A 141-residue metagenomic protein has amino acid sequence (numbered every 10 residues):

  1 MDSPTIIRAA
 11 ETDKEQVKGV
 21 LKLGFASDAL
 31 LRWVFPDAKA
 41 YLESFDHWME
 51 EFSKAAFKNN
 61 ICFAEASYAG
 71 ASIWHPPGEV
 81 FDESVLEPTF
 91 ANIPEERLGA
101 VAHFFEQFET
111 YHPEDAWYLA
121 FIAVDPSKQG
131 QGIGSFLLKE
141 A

Functional and structural regions predicted by a protein language model:
T5-G19, L23: A short beta-loop-alpha structural element at the N-terminal edge of CoA-dependent acyl/N-acetyltransferase catalytic
V17, A66, L119: A residue-level signal for conserved active-site and pocket-lining positions in enzyme catalytic cores
G19-K39, F52: Helix-loop element at the rim of GNAT/NAT acetyltransferase active sites that forms part of the acceptor-substrate
A38-I61: Active-site rim helix/loop that mediates acceptor-substrate recognition in acyltransferases
K54-S72, A123-D125: Conserved beta-hairpin
A71-Q129: Conserved acyl-donor/pantetheine-binding loop and adjacent beta-alpha core of acyl/acetyltransferases and related
V124, G130-A141: Conserved acetyl-CoA-binding loop-helix of GNAT-fold acetyltransferases
